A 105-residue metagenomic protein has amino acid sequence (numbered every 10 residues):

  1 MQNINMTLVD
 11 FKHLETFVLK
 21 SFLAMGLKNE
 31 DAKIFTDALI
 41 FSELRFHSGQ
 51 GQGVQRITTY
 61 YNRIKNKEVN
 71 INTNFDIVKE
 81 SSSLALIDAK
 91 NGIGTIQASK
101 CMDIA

Functional and structural regions predicted by a protein language model:
M1-M25: Generic N-terminal amphipathic, Lys/Arg-enriched alpha-helix
D10, L27, D31, I93-Q97 (+1 more regions): Short, contiguous, pocket-lining structural segments that sit at or immediately flank catalytic/ligand-binding sites
E15, A32, V54-I57: Alpha-helix initiation and N-capping motif
F17, I34, K100, I104: Short Gly/charged-rich anion-binding patches and loops
G26-I34, S48-G51: Flexible, glycine/charged-enriched surface loops at secondary-structure junctions
I40-G53: Conserved phosphate/anionic-ligand binding catalytic regions in large, soluble enzymes, centered on
G51-I104: Active-site cofactor/substrate anionic-group-binding motifs, chiefly glycine- and Lys/Arg-rich phosphate-binding loops
